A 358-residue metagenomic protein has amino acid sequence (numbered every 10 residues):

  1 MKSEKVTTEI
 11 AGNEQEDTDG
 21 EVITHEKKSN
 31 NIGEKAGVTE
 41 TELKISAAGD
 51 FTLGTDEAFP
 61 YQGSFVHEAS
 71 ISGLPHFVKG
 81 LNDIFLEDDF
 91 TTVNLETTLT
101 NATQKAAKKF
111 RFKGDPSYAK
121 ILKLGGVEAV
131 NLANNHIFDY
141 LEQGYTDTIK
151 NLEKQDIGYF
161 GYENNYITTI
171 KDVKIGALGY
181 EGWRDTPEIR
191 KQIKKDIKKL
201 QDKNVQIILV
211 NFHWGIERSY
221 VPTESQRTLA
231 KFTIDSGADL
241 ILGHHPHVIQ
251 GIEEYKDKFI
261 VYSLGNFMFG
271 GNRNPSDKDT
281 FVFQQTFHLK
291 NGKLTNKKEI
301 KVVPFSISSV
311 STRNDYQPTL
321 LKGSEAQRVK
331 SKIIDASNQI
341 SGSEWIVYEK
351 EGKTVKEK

Functional and structural regions predicted by a protein language model:
K2-G12, E16-K358: Acidic, metal/ion-coordinating pockets
